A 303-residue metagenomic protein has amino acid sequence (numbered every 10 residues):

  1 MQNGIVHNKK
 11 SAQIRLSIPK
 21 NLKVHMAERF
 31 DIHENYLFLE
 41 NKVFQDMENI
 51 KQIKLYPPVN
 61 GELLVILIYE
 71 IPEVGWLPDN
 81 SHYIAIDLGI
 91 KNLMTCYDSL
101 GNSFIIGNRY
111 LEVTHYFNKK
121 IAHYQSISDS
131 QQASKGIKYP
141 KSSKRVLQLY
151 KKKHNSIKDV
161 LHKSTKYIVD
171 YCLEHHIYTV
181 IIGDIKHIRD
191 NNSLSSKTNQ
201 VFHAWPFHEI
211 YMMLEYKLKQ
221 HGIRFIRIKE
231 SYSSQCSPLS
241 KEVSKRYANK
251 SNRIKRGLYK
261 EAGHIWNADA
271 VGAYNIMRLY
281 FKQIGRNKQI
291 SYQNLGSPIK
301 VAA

Functional and structural regions predicted by a protein language model:
M1-A303: Nucleic-acid substrate recognition interfaces
